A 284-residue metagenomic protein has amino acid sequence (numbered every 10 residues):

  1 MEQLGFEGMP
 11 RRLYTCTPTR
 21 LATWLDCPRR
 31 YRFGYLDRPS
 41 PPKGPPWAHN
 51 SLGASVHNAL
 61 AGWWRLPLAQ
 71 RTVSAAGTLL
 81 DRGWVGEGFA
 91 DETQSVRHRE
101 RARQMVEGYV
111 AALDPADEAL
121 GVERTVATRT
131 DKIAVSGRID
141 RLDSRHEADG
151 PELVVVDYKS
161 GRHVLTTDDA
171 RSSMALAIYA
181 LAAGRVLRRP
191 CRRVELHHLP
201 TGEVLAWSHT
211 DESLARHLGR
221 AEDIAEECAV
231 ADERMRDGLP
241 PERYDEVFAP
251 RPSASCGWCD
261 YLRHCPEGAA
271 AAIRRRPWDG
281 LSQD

Functional and structural regions predicted by a protein language model:
M1-G5, L25-Y35, S51, A69-G86 (+1 more regions): Short, compositionally biased low-complexity segments
G5, T15, A182-D284: Metal-dependent nuclease catalytic regions and adjoining charged, substrate-binding loops involved in nucleic-acid end
T17, E118-R124, V135-D140, P252: Short beta-strand or tight-loop elements that sit immediately N-terminal to catalytic metal-binding acidic residues
L21-P41, P45-L68, R99, R103 (+3 more regions): Nuclease catalytic cores
P28-L36, G150-D157, A229-R234: Active-site-adjacent bridging/hinge elements
A48, L52, H98, S172-A175 (+1 more regions): Hydrophobic (often cysteine-bearing) scaffold residues that line and stabilize catalytic clefts of nucleotide/cofactor
N58-E123, R129: A non-catalytic, helix-rich entry segment at domain boundaries
R124-D223: Mg2+/Mn2+-dependent nuclease catalytic core
